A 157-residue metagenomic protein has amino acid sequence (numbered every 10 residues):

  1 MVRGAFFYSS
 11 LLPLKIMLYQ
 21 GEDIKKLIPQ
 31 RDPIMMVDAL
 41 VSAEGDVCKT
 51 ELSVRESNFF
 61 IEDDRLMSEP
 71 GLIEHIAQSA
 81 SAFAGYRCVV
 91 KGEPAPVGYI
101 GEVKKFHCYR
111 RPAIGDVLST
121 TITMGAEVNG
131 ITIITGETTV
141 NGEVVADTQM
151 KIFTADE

Functional and structural regions predicted by a protein language model:
M1-I16: N-terminal amphipathic/basic-hydrophobic helices that include classical n-h-c signal peptides and signal-anchor
L18, A82-S119: Hydrophobic beta-strand-centered segment that forms part of the acyl-chain substrate-binding groove
G21-R31: Short aromatic-glycine motifs in intrinsically disordered, low-complexity regions
D32-S68: Catalytic strand-loop segment that frames the active site of acyl-thioester-processing enzymes
M35-D38, G98-G101, T120-I122, T148: Small-residue-enriched segments and motifs
D38-V41, K104, Y109, T123-G125: Conserved positions in beta-strands of structured domains
S57-R87: A conserved, well-ordered hydrophobic junction motif at loop->secondary-structure transitions
A82, A113-D116, T123-E157: HotDog/MaoC-like acyl-thioester-processing domains
